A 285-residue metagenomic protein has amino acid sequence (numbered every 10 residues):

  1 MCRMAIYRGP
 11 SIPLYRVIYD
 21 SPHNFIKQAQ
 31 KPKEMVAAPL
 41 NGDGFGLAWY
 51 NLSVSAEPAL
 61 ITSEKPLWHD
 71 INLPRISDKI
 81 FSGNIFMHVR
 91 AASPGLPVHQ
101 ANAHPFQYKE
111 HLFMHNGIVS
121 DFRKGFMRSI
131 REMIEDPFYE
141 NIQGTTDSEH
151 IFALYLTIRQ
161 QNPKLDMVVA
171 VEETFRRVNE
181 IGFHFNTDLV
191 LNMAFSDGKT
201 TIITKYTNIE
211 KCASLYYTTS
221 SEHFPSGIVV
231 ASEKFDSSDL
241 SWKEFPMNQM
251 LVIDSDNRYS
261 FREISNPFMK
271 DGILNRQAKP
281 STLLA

Functional and structural regions predicted by a protein language model:
M1-K65, N208, N248-V252, R258-A285: Extreme N-terminus nucleophile/cap motif
C2, L112-D121: Conserved beta-strand-loop-short alpha-helix elements that form and flank the Mn2+/Mg2+-coordinating active site
Q28-K31, S63-I76, M87-K109, M133-P137: Short acidic (Asp/Glu) patches
F45-G46, N84-H88: A short, Trp-centered hydrophobic/proline-enriched beta-strand micro-motif
R123, M127-Q160: Glycine-rich phosphate-binding loop plus the immediately following alpha-helix
K164-Y206: Catalytic core of PPM/PP2C metal-dependent serine/threonine phosphatase domains
K199-S220: Helix-loop elements that line ligand-binding/catalytic pockets
A213-D256: A conserved acidic, glycine/proline-rich C-terminal tail/linker
